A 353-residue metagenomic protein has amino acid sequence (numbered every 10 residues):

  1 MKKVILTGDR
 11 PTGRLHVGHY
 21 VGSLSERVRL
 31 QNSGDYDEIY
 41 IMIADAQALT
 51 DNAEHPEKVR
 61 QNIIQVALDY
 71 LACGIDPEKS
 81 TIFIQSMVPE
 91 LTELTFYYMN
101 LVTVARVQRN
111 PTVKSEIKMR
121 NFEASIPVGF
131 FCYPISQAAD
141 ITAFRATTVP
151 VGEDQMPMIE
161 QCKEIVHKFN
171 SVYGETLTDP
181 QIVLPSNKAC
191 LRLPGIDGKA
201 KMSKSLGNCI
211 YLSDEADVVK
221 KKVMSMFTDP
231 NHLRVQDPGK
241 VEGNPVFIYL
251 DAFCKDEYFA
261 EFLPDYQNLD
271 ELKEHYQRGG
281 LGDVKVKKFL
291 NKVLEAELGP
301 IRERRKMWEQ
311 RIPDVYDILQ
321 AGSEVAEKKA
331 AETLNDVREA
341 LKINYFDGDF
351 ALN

Functional and structural regions predicted by a protein language model:
M1-K3, F346-D347: Extreme N-terminus of proteins, especially the signal/transit-peptide cleavage junction and the first residues
K2-A139, E257, A296-L298, R305-K306: N-terminal Rossmann-like or analogous alpha/beta NTP/dinucleotide-binding catalytic cores that position adenine
Y20, L24, L91, Q155 (+2 more regions): Short alpha-helical patches at coil-to-helix transitions and adjacent helical residues in well-structured domains
P111-S115, M119-F169, Y173, P194-G195: Internal, conserved structured core segments that host functional sites
P157, K163-N353: Conserved nucleotide- and phosphate/pyrophosphate-binding catalytic cores in adenylate/nucleotidyl-handling enzymes
